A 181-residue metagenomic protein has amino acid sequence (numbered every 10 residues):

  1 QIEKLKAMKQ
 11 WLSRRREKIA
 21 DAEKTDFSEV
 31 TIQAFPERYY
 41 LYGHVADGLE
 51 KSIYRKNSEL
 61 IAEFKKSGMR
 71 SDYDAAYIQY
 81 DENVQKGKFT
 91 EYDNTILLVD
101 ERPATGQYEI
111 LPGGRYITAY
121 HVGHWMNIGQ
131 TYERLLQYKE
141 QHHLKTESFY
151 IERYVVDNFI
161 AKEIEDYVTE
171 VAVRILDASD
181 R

Functional and structural regions predicted by a protein language model:
Q1-R181: A solvent-exposed interaction/effector surface
